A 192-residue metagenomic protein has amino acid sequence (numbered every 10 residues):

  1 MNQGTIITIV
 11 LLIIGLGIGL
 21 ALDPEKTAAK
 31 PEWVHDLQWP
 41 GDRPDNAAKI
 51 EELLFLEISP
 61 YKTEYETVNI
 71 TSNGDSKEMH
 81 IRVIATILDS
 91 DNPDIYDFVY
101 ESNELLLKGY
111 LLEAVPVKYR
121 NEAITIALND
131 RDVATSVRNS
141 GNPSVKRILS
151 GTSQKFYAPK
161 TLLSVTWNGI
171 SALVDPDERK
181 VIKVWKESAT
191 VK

Functional and structural regions predicted by a protein language model:
M1-G4, G17, R43-N46, S59 (+3 more regions): Generic signature of intrinsically disordered, low-complexity, basic-rich segments and short cationic peptides
M1-V34: Secretory targeting signatures
N2, I13-G17, W39, S72 (+3 more regions): Intrinsically disordered, low-complexity segments enriched in small/polar residues
I14-G15, G19, D23-E25, P40 (+3 more regions): Low-complexity, intrinsically disordered/propeptide-like segments
E25-K30, H35, W39, I182-K192: Intrinsically disordered, low-complexity Ser/Thr/Pro-rich tracts
A28-I70, E113-G151: Short, non-transmembrane alpha-helical segments in secretory-pathway proteins
V34, E101-L112: Acidic/histidine-rich, surface-exposed loop or edge segments in extracytoplasmic proteins
E51-S102, G141-K192: Exposed beta-strand-loop-beta-strand "reactive/processing" segments of non-cytosolic proteins
